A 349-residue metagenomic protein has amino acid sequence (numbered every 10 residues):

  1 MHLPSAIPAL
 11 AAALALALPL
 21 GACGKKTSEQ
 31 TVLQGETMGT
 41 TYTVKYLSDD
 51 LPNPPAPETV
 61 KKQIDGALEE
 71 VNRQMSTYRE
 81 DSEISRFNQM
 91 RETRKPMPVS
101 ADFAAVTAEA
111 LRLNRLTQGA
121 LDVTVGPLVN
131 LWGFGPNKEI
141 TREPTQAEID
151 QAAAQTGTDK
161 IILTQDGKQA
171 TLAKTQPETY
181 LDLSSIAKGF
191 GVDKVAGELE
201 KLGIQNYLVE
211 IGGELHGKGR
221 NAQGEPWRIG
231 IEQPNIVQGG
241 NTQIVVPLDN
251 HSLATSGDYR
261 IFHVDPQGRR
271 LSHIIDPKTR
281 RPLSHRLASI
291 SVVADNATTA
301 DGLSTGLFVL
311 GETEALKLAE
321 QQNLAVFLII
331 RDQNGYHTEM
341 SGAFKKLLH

Functional and structural regions predicted by a protein language model:
H2-L10, G21-H349: Mature catalytic core of soluble alpha/beta enzymes
L10-L16: Hydrophobic helical h-region of N-terminal Sec-dependent signal peptides in bacterial secretory/periplasmic proteins
